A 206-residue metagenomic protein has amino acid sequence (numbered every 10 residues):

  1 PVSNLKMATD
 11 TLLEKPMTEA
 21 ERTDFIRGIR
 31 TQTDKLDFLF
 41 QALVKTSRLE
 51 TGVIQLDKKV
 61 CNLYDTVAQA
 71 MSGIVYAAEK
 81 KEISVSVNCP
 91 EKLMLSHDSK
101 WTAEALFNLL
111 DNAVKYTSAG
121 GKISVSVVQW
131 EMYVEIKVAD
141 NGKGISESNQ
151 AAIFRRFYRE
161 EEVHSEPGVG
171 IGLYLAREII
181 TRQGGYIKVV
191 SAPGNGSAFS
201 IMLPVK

Functional and structural regions predicted by a protein language model:
T31-L36: Short alpha-helical segment of the dimerization/phosphotransfer core of two-component systems
T51-L56, M94-D98: Conserved micro-motifs of the catalytic ATP-binding
D57-C61, E79, S84-M94: Conserved catalytic submotifs in the C-terminal HATPase_c
D57-S72, S86, V128: A conserved beta-strand-to-alpha-helix junction within the catalytic ATP-binding
G120-M132: Short beta-strand/loop element within the Bergerat-fold HATPase_c
I145-F157: Short conserved segment of the HATPase_c
G185-Y186: Conserved glycine-rich
